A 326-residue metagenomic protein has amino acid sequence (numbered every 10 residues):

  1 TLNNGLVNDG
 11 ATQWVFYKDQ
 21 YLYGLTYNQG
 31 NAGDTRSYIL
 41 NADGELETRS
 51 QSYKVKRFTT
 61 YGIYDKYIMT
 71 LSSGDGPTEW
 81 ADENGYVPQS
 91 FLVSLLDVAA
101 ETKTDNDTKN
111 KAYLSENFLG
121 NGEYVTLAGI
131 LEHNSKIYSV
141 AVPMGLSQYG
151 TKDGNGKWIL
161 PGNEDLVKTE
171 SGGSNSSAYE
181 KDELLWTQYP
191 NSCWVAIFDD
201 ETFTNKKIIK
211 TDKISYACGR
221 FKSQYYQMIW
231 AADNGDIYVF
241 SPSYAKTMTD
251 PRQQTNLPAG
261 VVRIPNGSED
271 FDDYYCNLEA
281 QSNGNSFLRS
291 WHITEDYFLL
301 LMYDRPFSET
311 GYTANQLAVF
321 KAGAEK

Functional and structural regions predicted by a protein language model:
T1, K18-Q29, Y64-G85, I130 (+5 more regions): Short beta-strand elements that form the blades of beta-propeller/WD-repeat-like and other beta-sheet-rich scaffold
T1-L114, F118: Post-signal peptide N-terminal segment of secreted/secretory-pathway proteins
L2-N4, L46-K56, A100-G122, K168-G173 (+3 more regions): Beta-propeller fold detector
V7-Y17, S52-K66, N117-I130, Y216-I229 (+1 more regions): Repeated scaffold domains used in trafficking and secretory/extracellular systems, primarily beta-propellers
A11-T12, G284-K326: Loop/turn-rich, solvent-exposed surfaces of beta-rich toroidal or solenoidal domains
T35-L40, Y86-T102, D153-T204, R252-E269 (+1 more regions): Beta-propeller blade signature
K111-K222, W230: Aromatic- and glycine-enriched pocket-lining scaffold segments that form the walls of small-molecule binding clefts
Q188-A196, E201-S286: Beta-propeller domains
